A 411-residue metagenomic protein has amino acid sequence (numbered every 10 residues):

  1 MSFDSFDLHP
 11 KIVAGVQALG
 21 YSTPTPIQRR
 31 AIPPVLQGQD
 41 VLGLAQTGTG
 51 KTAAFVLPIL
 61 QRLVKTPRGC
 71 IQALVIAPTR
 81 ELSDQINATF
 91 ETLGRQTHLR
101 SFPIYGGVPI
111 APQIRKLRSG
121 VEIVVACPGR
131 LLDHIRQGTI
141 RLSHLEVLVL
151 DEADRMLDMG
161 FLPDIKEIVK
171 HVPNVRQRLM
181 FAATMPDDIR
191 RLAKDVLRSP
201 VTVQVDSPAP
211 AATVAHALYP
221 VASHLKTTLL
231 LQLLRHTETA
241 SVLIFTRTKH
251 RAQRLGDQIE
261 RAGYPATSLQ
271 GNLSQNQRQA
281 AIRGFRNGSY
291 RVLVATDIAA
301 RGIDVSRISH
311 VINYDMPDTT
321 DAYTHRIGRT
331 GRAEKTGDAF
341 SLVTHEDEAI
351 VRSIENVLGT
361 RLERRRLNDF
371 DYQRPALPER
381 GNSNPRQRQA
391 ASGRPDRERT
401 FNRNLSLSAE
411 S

Functional and structural regions predicted by a protein language model:
S2-P378: Conserved helicase RecA-like core
L377-S411: Non-catalytic terminal extensions of ATP-dependent helicases
